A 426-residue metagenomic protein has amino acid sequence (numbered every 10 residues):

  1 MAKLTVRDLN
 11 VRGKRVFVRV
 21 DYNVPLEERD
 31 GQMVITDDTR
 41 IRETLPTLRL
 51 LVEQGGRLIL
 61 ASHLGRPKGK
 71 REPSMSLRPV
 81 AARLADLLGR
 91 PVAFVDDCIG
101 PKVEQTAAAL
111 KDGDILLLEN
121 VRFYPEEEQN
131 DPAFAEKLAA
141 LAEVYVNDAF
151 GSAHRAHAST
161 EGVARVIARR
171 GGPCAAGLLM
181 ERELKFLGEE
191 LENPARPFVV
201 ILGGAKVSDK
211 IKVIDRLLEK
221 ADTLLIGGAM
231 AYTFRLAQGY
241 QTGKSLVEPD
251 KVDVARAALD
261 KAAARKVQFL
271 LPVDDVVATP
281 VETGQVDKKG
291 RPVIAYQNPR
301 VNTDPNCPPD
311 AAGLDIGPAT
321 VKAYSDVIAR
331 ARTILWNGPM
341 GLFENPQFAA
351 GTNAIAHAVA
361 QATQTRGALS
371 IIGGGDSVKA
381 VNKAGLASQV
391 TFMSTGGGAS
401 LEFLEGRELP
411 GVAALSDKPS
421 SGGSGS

Functional and structural regions predicted by a protein language model:
M1-S426: Active-site loop-to-helix "anion-binding N-cap" substructures in soluble metabolic enzymes
